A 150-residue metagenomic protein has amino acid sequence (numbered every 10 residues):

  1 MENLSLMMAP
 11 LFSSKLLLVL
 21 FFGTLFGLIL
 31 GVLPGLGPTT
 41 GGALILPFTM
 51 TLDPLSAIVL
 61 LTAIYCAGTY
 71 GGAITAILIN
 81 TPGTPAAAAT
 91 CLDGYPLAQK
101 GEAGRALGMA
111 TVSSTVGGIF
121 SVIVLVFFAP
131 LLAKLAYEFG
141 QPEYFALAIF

Functional and structural regions predicted by a protein language model:
M1-A57, P130, K134-Y137: Helix-loop-helix hairpins and the membrane-proximal interhelical loops of multi-pass alpha-helical transport proteins
L6, A89-K100, K134-Y137: Short amphipathic alpha-helical coupling elements at transmembrane boundaries
L20-F21, L25, G41-A43, T62 (+2 more regions): Hydrophobic alpha-helical segments embedded in the membrane of multi-pass proteins
L28, L44-P47, L61-T69, A110-T115: Transmembrane helix-bundle signature of multi-pass membrane transporters/permeases
L30-T39, I77-A87, F120-V124: Short helix-coil transition sites and intra-membrane helix breaks within transmembrane domains of multi-pass
L55-V59, P96-S113: Membrane-interface alpha-helices at helix entry/exit sites of multi-pass transporters
V59, A63-L92: Juxtamembrane transmembrane-helix boundary signature
G108-F150: Membrane-embedded alpha-helical modules
